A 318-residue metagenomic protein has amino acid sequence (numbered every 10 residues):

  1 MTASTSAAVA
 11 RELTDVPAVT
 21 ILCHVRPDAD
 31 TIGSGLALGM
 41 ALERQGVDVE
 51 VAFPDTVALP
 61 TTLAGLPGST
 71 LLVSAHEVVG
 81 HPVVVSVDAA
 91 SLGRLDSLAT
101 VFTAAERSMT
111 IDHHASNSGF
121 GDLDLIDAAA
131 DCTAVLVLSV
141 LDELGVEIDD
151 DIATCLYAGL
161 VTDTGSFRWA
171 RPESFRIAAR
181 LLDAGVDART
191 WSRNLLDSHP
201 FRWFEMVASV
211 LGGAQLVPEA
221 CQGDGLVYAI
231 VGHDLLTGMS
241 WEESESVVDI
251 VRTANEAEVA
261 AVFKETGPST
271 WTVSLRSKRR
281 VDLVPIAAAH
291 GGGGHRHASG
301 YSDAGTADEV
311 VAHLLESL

Functional and structural regions predicted by a protein language model:
M1-A8, T100-S108, A129-D131, V135-V137: An acidic intrinsically disordered interaction segment
T2-V25, G33-T61, G80-H81, Y157 (+2 more regions): Hydrophobic helix-and-loop "lid/oligomerization" segment in the mid-to-C-terminal part of catalytic domains
L38-G39, V101-A104, I126-D127, I177-A178: Glycine-rich, phosphate-binding/catalytic loops in enzymes
A64-P67, L72-D122: Active-site cofactor/cluster-binding pocket
P67-L71, I126-A129, K278-R279: Short, hinge-like loop/turn segments at secondary-structure boundaries
S108-T110, D124-L125, L226-Y228, V262: Conserved beta-strand scaffold positions in the cores of enzyme catalytic domains, especially in NTP/NDP-utilizing
I111-A179: Short alpha-helices
